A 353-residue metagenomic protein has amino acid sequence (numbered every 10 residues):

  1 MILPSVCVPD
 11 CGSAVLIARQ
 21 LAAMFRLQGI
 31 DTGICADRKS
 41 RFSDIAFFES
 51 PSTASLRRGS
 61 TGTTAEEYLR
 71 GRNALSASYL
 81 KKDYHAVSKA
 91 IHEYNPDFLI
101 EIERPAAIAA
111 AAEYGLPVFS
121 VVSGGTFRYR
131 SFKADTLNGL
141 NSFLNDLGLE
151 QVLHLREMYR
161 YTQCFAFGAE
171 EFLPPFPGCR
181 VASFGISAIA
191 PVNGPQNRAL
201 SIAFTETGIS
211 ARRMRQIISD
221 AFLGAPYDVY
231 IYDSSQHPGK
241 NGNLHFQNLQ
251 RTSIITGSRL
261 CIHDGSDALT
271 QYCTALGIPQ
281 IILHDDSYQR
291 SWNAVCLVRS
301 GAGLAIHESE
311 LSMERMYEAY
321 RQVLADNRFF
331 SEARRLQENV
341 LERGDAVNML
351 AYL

Functional and structural regions predicted by a protein language model:
M1-A110, L116, H237-G257, C261-Y272 (+1 more regions): Glycosyltransferase specificity loop/lid
M1-C7, A199-S201, D228, P279: Residues that mark the start of a beta-strand
P9-C11, D37, S123, T205-T207 (+2 more regions): Cofactor-binding loop segments of dinucleotide-utilizing enzymes, especially the Rossmann-like FAD- and NAD(P)+-binding
I17-L21, A182-Q236: Conserved catalytic-core segment of nucleotide-activated headgroup transferases in glycan assembly
I30, G115-P117, Y161-T162, Y227 (+1 more regions): A short helix->loop->beta-strand "cap" motif at the edges of active sites that frequently abuts
D31-D37, A166-F167, D228-S234: Short internal beta-strands
Y114-V181: Active-site-proximal region of nucleotide-activated glycan assembly enzymes, centered on histidine/acidic-rich loops
F119-V121, D228-I231, I262, I281-L283 (+1 more regions): Short hydrophobic alpha-helical runs that function as membrane-insertion/retention elements
